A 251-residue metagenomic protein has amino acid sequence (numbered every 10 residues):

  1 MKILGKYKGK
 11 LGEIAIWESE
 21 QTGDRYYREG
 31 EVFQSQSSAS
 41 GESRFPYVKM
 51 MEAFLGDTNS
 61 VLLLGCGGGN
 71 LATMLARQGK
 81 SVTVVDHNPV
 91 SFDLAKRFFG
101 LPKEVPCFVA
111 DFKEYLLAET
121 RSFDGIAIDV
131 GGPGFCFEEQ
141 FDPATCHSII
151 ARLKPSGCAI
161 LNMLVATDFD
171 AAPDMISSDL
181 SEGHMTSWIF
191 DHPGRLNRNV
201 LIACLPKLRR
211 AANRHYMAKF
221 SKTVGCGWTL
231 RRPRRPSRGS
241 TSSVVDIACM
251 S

Functional and structural regions predicted by a protein language model:
M1-G41, K49, G194-S251: SAM/dcSAM-binding transferase cores
K6, E42-R152, C158, D168-S177 (+1 more regions): The AdoMet/dcAdoMet-binding core of the Class I SAM-like
W17, P106-F108, W188-F190: General small-molecule cofactor/ligand-binding pocket signal
H184-R195: Conserved S-adenosyl-L-methionine
